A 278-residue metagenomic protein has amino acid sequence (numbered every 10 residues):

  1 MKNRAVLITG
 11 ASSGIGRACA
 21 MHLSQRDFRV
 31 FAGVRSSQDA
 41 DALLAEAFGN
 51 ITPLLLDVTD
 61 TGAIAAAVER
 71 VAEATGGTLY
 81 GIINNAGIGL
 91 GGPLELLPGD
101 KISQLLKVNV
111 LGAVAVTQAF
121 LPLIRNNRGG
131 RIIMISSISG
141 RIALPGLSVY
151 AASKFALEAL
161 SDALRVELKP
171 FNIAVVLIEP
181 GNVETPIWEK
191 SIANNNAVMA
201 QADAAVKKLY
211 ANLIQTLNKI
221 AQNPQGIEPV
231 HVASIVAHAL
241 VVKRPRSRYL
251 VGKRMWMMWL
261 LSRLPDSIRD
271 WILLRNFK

Functional and structural regions predicted by a protein language model:
S12-S13: Conserved glycine-rich cofactor-binding loop
L56-A66, G99: The beta1-alpha1 cofactor-binding region of Rossmann-like NAD(H)/NADP(H)-dependent oxidoreductases
P93-L94, K101-S103: Substrate-binding pocket helix/loop in short-chain dehydrogenase/reductase
E95, I142-S148: Active-site loop immediately N-terminal to the catalytic Tyr-X3-Lys motif of short-chain dehydrogenase/reductase
T117, S153-A156: Active-site helix of classical SDR
S137: Residue(s) in the substrate-gating loop at a strand-loop-helix junction that position the organic substrate next
P170-A221: C-terminal beta-strand-loop-alpha-helix "lid" module of Rossmann-like NAD(P)-dependent dehydrogenases
